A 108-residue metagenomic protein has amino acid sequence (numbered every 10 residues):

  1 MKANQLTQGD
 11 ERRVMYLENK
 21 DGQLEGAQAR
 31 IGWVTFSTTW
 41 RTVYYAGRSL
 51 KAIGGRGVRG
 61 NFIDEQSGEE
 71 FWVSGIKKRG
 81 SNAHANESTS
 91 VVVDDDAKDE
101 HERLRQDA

Functional and structural regions predicted by a protein language model:
M1-W33, W40-T42, A46-A108: Mixed-charge, low-complexity intrinsically disordered regions
